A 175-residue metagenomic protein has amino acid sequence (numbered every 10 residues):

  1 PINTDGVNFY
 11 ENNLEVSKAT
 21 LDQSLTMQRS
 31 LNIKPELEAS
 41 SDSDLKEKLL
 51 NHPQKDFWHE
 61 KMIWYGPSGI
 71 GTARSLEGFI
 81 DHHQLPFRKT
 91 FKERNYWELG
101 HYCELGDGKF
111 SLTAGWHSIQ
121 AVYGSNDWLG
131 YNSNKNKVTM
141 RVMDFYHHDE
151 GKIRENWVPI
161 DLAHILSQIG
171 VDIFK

Functional and structural regions predicted by a protein language model:
P1-K175: C-terminal and inter-domain tail/linker signature
